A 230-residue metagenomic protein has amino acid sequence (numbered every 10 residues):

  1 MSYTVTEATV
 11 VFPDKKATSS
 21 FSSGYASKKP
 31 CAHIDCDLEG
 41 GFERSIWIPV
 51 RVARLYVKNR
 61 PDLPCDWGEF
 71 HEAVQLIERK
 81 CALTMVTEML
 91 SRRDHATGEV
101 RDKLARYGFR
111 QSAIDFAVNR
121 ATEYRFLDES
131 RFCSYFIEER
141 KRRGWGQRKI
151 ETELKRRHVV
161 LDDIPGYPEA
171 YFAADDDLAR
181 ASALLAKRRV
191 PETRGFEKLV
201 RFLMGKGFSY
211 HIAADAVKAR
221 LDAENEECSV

Functional and structural regions predicted by a protein language model:
M1-V230: An alpha-helical, amphipathic repeat domain used for nucleic-acid recognition, typified by the mTERF helical solenoid
